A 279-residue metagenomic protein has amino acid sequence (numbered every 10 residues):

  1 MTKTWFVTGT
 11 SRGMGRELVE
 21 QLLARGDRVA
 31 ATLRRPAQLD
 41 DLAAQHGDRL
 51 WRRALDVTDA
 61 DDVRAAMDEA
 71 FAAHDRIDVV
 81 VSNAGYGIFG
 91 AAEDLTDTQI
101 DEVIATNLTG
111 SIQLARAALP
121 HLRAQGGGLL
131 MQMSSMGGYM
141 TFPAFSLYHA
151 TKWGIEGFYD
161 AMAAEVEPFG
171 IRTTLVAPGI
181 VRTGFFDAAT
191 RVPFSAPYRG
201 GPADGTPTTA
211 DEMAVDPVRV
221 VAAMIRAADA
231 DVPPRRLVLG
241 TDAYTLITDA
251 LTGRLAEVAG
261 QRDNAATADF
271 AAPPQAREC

Functional and structural regions predicted by a protein language model:
S11-G13: Conserved glycine-rich cofactor-binding loop
L55-A65, D97: The beta1-alpha1 cofactor-binding region of Rossmann-like NAD(H)/NADP(H)-dependent oxidoreductases
A91-A92, T96-D101: Substrate-binding pocket helix/loop in short-chain dehydrogenase/reductase
E93, M140-S146: Active-site loop immediately N-terminal to the catalytic Tyr-X3-Lys motif of short-chain dehydrogenase/reductase
A115, T151: Active-site helix of classical SDR
S135: Residue(s) in the substrate-gating loop at a strand-loop-helix junction that position the organic substrate next
P168-P234: SDR active-site lid
